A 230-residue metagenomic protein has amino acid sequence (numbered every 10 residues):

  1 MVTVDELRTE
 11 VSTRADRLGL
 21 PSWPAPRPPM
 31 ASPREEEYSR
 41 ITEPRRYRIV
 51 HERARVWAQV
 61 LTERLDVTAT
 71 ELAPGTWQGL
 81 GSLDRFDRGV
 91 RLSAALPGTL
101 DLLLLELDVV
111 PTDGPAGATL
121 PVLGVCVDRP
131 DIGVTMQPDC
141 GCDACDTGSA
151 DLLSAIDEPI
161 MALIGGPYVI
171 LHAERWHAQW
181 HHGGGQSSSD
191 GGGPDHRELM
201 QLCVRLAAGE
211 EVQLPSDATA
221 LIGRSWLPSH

Functional and structural regions predicted by a protein language model:
M1-D87: N-terminal domain-onset segments
M1-P26, R34, L61, C126-H230: Acidic, proline/glycine-rich low-complexity IDRs
E36-R40, L120-P121, T135: Generic signal for short, ordered secondary-structure residues within or immediately flanking folded domains
L72-P121: Amphipathic, interaction-prone secondary-structure segments
